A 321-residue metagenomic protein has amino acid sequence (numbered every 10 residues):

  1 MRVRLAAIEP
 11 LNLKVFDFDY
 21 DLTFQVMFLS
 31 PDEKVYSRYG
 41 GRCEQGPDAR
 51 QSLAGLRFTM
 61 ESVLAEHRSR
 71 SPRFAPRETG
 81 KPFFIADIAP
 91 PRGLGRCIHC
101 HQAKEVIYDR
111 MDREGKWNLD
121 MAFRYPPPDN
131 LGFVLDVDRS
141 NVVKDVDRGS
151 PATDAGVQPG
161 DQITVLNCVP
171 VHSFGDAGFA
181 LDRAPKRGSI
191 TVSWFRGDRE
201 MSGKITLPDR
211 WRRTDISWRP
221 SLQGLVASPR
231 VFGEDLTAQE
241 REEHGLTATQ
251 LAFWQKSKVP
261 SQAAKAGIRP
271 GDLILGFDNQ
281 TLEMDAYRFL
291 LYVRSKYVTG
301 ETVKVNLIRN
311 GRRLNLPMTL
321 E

Functional and structural regions predicted by a protein language model:
M1-L11: Thiol-based oxidoreductase modules, predominantly thioredoxin-like and allied folds used for disulfide exchange
M1-V3, R42, G46-G132, V137: Sequence context surrounding c-type heme c attachment/ligation sites in exported
F18-M27, D272: Structural micro-motif
T23-R42: A short, hydrophobic beta-strand/beta-hairpin element that forms part of a small beta-sheet core
G95-D145, K204-K256, N315-E321: PDZ/PDZ-like peptide-tail recognition elements
F133, A152, G160, V192 (+7 more regions): Terminal peptide-recognition signature
A152-G175, A263-A286: Conserved PDZ fold ligand-binding element
T164, F179-S217, R269, L275 (+1 more regions): PDZ-domain C-terminal substructure recognizer with occasional recognition of PDZ-binding tails
